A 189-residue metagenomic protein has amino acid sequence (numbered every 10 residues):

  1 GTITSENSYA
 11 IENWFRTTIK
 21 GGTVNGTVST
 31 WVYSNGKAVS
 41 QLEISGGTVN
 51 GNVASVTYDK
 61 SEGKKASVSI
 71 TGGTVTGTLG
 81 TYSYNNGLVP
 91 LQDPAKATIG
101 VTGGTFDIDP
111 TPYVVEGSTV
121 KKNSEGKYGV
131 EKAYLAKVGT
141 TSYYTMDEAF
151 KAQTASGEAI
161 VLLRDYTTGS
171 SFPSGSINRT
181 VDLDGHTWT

Functional and structural regions predicted by a protein language model:
G1-N7, I11-T27, W31-N52, T57-T78 (+4 more regions): Surface-exposed loop/turn motifs in large extracellular/passenger domains
G117-K121: Extracellular disulfide-bonded cysteine-rich modules/repeats
G129, S142-Y144, W188: Short, isolated positions in well-ordered beta-strands
E131-A133, D184-G185: Secondary-structure transition/turn motif
A133-V161: Acidic Gly/Asp/Thr-rich repetitive segments characteristic of extracellular carbohydrate-active and adhesion proteins
E158-W188: N-terminal extracellular ligand-recognition/capping segment immediately after the signal peptide
